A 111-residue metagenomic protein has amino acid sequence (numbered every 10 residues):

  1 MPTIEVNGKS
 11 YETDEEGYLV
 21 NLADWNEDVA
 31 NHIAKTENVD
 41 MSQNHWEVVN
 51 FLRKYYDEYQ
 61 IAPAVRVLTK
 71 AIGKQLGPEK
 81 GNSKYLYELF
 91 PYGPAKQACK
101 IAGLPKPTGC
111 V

Functional and structural regions predicted by a protein language model:
E5-D40: N-terminal first-folded block
T13, V67, G73-V111: Helix-rich interaction surfaces within compact, conserved domain-sized segments that mediate assembly or partner
D28-A30, A34-K54, E58, V65 (+1 more regions): Metallocofactor- and cofactor-centric catalytic cores in central/energy metabolism, strongly enriched
R53-Q60, P78, Y87: Amphipathic alpha-helical interaction elements
